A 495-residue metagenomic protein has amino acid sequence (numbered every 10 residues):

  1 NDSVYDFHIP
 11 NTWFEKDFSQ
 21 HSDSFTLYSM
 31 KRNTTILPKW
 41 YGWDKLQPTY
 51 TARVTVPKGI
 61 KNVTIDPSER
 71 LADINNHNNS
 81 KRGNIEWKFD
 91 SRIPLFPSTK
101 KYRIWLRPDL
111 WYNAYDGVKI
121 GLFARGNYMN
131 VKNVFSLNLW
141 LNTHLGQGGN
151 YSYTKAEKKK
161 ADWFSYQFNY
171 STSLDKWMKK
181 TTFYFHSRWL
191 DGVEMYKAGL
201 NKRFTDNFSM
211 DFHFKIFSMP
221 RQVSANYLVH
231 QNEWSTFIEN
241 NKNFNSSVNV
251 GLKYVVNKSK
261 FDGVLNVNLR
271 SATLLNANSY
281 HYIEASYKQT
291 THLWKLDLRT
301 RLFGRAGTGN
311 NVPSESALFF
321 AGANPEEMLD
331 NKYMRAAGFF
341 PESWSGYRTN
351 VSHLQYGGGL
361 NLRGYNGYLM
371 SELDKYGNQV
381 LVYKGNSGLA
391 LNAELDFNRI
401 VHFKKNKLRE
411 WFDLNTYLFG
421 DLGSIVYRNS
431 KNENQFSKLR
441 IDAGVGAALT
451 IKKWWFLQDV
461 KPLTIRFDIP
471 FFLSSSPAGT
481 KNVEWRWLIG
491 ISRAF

Functional and structural regions predicted by a protein language model:
N1-G42, Q47-P67: Beta-strand-rich binding/interaction modules
S3, P48, A52-T55, D66-K176 (+5 more regions): Outer-membrane beta-barrel initiation region
N11, P108-Y112, L137-L141, F183-D191 (+9 more regions): Transmembrane beta-barrel strands of outer-membrane/channel proteins
P97-R103, V131-V134, D175-T182, T205-H213 (+6 more regions): Short loop/turn motifs that connect adjacent beta-strands in outer-membrane beta-barrel proteins
R103, K119-G121, W163-Q167, M195-K197 (+5 more regions): Transmembrane beta-barrel architecture of outer-membrane proteins
L110, S152, T182-E194, G199-N201 (+5 more regions): C-terminal outer-membrane beta-barrel translocator/porin domains of Gram-negative envelope proteins and their
F123, V134-S136, D162, Q167-N169 (+5 more regions): Surface-exposed extracellular loop regions of Gram-negative outer-membrane beta-barrel proteins
G444-V445, V483-F495: Outer-membrane beta-barrel "beta-signal"
